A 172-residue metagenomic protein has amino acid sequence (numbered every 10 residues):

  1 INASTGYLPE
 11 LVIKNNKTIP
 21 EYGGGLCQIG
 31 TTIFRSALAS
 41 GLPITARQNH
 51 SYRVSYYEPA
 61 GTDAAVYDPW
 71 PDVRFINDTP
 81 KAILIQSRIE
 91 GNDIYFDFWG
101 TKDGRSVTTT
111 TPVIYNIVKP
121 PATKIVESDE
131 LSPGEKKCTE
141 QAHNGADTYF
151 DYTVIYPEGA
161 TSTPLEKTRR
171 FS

Functional and structural regions predicted by a protein language model:
I1-S172: Well-ordered beta-sheet/strand-loop patches within structured domains
